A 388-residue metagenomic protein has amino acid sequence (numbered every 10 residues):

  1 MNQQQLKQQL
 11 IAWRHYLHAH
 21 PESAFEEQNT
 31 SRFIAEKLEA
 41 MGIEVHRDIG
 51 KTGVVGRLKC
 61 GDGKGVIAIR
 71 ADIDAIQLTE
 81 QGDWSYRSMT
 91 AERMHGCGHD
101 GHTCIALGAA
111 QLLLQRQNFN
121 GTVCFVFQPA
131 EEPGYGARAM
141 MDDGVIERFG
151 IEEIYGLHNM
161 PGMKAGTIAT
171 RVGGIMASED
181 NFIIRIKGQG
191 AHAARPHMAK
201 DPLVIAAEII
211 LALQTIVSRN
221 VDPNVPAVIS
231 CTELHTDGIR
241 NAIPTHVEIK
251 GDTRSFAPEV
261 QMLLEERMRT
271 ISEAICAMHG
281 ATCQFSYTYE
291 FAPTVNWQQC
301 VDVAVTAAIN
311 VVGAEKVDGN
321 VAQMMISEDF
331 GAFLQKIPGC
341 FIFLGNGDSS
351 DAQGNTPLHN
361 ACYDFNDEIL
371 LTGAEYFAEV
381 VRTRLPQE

Functional and structural regions predicted by a protein language model:
M1-H15, A19-P21, R32, Q115 (+3 more regions): N-terminal hydrophobic/helix-forming segments and targeting peptides
M1-H95, D100, C104-L107, Q111-F119: Acidic/His- and Gly-rich active-site-bordering loop/insert found across diverse amide/peptide-bond hydrolases
K7-L10, Q28-A35, A106, L203 (+5 more regions): Hydrophobic face of alpha-helices
L17, G56, I69, H99 (+8 more regions): Divalent metal-coordination and catalytic microenvironments
V54-V55, I76-L78, G82-M94, G101 (+4 more regions): Histidine/acidic-residue-rich, glycine-tolerant segments that coordinate divalent metal ions
A68-R70, T79, F182-I184, F341-N346: Non-cysteine beta-strand/loop elements that form the S-adenosyl-L-methionine
A207-E388: Metal-dependent amide/peptide-bond hydrolase catalytic core, centered on the "pita-bread" metallohydrolase fold
